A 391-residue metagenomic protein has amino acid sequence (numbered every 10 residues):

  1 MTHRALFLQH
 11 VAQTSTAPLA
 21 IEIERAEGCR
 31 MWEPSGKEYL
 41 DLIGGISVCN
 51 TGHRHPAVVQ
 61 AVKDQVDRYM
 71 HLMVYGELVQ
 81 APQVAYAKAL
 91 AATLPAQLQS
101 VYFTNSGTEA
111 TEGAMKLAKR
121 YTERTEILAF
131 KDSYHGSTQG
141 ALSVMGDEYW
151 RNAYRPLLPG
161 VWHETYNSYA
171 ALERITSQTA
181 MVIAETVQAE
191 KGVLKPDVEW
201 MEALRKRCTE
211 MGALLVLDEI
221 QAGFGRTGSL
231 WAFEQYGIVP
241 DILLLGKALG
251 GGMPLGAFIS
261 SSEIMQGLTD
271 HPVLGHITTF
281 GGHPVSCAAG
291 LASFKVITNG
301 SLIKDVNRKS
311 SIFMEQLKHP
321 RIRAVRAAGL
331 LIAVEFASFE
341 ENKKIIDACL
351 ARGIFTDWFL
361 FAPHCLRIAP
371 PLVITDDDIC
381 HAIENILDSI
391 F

Functional and structural regions predicted by a protein language model:
M1-F391: Conserved N-terminal phosphate-binding loop of PLP-dependent enzymes in the Aspartate aminotransferase
